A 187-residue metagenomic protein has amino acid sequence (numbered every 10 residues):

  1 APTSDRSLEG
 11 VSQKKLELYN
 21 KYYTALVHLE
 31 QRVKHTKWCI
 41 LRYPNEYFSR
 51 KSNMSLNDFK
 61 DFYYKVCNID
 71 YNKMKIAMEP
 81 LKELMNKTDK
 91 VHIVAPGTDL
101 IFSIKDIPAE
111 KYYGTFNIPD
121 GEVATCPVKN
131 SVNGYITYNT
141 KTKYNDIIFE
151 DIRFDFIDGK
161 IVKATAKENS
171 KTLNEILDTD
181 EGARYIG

Functional and structural regions predicted by a protein language model:
A1-N133: Active-site bordering "gate/hinge" segments that shape substrate access to catalytic or cofactor-binding pockets
A77-L81, V132, I148, I152 (+2 more regions): General structural feature for long, well-ordered alpha-helical segments within catalytic domains of soluble enzymes
P96-G97, I104-D106, F156-K160, T165: Short acidic-glycine loop/turn motifs at beta-strand connectors
P108-A109, I152-D155, D178-D180: Short, solvent-exposed amphipathic alpha-helical segments in soluble enzyme and RNA/protein-processing domains
P108-A109, T142-Y144, N169-S170: Short, catalytically relevant binding-site loops at active-site mouths
T115, N133, K141, S170-N174 (+1 more regions): Generic secondary-structure boundary/loop-capping signal
E122-A164: Oxyanion-binding "anion nests"
K163-G187: Dual-mode signal for accessory low-complexity, basic/Gly-rich regions
